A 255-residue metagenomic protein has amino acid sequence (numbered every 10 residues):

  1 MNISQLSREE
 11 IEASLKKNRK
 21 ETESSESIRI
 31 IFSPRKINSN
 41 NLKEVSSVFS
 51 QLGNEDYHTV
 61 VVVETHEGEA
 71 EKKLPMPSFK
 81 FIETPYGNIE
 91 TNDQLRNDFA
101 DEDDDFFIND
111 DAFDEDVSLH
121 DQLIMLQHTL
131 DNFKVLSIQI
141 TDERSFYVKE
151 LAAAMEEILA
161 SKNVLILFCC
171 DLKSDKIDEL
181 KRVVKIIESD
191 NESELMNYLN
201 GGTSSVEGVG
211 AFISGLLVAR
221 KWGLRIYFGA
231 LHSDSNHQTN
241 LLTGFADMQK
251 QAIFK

Functional and structural regions predicted by a protein language model:
M1-L224, H232, N236-Q238: Active-site histidine-anchored catalytic micro-motif
H232-K255: Long, Lys/Arg- and hydrophobic-enriched amphipathic alpha-helices
